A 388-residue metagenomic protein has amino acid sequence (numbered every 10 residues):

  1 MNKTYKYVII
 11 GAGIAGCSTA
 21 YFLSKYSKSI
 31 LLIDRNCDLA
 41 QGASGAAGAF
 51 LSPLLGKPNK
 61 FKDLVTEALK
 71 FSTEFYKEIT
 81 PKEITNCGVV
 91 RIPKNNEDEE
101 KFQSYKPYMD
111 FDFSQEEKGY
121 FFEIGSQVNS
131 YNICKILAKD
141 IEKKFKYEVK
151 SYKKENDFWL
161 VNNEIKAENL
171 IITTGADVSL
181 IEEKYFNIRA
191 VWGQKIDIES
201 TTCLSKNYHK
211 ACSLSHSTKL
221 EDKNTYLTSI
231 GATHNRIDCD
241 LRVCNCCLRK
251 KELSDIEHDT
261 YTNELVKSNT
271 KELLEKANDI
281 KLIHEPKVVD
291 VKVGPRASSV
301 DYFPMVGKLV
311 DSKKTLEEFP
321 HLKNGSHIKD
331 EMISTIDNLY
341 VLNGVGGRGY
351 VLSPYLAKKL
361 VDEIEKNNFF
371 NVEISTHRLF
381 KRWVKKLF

Functional and structural regions predicted by a protein language model:
Y5-L32: N-terminal Rossmann-like FAD-binding beta1-loop-alpha1 element of flavoenzymes
V8-I10, I33, I165-D177, A357: Short hydrophobic core segments
K25-G45: Glycine-rich FAD pyrophosphate-binding loop
A40, A167-K210, D259-V266, I283-E285: Central helical "cap/lid" subdomain
A49-F121: Dinucleotide-binding Rossmann-like beta1-alpha1 core, especially the glycine-rich loop that anchors the ADP
F145-W159: A conserved short coil-to-beta-strand element within the FAD-binding core of flavoproteins
C203, L220-N224, N235, C239-D301 (+2 more regions): Flavin-binding catalytic cores
L282-F388: C-terminal catalytic lobe of FAD-dependent flavoproteins
